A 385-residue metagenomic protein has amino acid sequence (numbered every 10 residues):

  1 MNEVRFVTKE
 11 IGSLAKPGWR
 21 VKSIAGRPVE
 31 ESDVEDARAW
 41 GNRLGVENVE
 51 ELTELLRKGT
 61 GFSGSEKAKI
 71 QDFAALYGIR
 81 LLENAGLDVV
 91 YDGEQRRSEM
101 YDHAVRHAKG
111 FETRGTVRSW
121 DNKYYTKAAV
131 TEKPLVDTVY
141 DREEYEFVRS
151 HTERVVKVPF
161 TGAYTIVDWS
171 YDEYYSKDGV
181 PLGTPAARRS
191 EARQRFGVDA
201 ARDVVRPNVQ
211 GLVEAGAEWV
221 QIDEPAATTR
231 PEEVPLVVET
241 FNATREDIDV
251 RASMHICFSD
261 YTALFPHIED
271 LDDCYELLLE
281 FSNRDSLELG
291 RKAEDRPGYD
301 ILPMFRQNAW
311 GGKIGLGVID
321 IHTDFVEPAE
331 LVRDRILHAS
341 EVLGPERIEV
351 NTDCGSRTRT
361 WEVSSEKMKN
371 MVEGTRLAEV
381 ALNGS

Functional and structural regions predicted by a protein language model:
M1-S385: Domain-level signal for soluble alpha/beta catalytic cores
